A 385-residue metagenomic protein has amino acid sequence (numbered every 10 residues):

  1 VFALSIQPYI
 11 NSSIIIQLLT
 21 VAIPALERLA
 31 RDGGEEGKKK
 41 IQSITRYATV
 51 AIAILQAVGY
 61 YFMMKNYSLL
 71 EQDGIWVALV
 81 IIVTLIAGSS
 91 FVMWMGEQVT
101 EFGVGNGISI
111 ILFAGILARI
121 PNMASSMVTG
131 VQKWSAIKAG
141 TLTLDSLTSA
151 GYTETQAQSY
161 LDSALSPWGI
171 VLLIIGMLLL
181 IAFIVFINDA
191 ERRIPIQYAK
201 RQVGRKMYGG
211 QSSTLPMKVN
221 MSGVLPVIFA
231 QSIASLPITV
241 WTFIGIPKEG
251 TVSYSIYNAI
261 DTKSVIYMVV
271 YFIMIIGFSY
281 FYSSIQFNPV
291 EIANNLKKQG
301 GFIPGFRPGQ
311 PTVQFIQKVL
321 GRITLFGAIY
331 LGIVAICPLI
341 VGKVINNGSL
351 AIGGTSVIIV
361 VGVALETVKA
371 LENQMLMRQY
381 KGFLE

Functional and structural regions predicted by a protein language model:
V1-E385: N-terminal cationic and glycine-rich segments that engage phosphates or anionic surfaces
